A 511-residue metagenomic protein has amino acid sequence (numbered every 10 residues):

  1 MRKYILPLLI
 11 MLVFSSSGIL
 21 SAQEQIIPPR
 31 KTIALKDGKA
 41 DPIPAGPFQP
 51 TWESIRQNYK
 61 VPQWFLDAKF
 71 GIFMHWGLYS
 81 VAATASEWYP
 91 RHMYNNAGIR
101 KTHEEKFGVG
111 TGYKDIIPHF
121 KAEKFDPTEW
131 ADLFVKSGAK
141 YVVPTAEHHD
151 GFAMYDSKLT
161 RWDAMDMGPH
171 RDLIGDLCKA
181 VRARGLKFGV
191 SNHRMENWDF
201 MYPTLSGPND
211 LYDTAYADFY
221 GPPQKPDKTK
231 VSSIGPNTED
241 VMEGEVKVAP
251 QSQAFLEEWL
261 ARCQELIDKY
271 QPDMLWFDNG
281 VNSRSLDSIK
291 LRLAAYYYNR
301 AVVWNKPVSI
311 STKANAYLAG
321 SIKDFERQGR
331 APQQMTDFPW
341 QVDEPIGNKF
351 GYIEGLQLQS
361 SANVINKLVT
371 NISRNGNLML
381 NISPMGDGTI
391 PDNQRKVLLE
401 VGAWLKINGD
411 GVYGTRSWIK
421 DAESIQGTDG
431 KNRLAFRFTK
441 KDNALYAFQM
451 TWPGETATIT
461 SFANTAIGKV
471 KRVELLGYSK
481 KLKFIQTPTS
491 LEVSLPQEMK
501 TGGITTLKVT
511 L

Functional and structural regions predicted by a protein language model:
M1-Y4, F134: Positively charged n-region of N-terminal signal peptides that target proteins for export
K3, S17, L495-Q497: Solvent-exposed, well-ordered amphipathic alpha-helical segments that flank/support binding or catalytic loops
P7-S17: Bacterial N-terminal signal peptides
G18-A22: Sec/Tat signal peptide C-region and signal peptidase I cleavage site
Q23-L511: Mature catalytic domains of secreted/periplasmic carbohydrate-active enzymes
